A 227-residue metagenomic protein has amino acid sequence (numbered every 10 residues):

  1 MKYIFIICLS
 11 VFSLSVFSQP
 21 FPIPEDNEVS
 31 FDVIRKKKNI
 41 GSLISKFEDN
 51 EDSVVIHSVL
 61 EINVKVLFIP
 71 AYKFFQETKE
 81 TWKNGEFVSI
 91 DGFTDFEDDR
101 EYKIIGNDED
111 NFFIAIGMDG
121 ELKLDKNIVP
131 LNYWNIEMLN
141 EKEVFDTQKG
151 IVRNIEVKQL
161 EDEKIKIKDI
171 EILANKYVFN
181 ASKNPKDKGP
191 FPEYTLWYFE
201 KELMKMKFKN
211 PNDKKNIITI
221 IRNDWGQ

Functional and structural regions predicted by a protein language model:
M1-I4: Positively charged n-region of N-terminal signal peptides that target proteins for export
F17-Q19, N127: Compositionally biased, intrinsically disordered/low-complexity regions enriched for serine, proline and threonine
Q19-D108, M138-Q227: Acidic, serine/threonine-rich low-complexity disordered tracts
D110-V129: Acidic/charged, solvent-exposed loop-and-adjacent secondary-structure segments enriched in E/D, K/R, S/T, and G/P
D125-E143: Beta-strand/loop-rich accessory regions of lumenal/periplasmic or secreted enzymes, predominantly carbohydrate-active
